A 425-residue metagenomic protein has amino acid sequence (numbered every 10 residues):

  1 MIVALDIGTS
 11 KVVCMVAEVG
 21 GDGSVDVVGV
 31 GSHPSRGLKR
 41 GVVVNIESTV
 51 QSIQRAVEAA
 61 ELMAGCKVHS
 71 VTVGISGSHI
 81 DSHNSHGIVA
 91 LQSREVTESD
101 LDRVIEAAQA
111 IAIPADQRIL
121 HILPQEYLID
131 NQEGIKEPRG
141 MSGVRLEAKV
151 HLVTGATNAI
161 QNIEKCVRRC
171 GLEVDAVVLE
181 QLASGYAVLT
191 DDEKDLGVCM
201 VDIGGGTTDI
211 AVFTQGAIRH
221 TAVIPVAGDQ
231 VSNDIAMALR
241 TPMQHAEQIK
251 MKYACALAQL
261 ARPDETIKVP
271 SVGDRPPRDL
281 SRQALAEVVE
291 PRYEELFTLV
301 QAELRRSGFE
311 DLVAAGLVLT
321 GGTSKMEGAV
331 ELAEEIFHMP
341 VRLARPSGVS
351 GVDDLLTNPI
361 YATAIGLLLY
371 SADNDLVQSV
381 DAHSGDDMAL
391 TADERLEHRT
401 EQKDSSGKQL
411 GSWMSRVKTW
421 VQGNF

Functional and structural regions predicted by a protein language model:
M1-K11, M15-M200, G228, L239-L285 (+4 more regions): Nucleotide/phosphate-binding catalytic cleft detector across ATP-hydrolyzing and phosphate-transferring enzymes
K39-G41, R219-H220, N233-D234, S281-A286 (+2 more regions): Short beta-alpha connecting loops at secondary-structure transitions that line or flank enzyme active sites
V73-S78, A315-K325: Glycine-rich beta-strand-to-loop/alpha-helix junction loops that act as flexible
E98-D102, I336-A364: Conserved phosphate-binding/catalytic loops in two-lobed NTP-binding clefts
R145-E147, T214-I218, F309-A315: Short, surface-exposed connector motifs at secondary-structure boundaries
T190-K194, G322-I336, T357: Short glycine/threonine-rich loop-to-helix capping motif typified by GTGT followed within a few residues by an Asp-Pro
L196-A238: Glycine-rich phosphate-binding loop of actin/hexokinase-like ATP-binding domains
R306-F309, A315, L319-G321, E335: Helical hairpin unit composed of two closely spaced alpha helices linked by a short loop
